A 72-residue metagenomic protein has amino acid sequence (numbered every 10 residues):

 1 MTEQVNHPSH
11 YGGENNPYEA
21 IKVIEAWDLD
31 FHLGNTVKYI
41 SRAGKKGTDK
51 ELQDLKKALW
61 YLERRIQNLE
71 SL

Functional and structural regions predicted by a protein language model:
M1-L72: Intrinsically disordered, low-complexity regulatory regions that flank transcription factor DNA-binding cores
